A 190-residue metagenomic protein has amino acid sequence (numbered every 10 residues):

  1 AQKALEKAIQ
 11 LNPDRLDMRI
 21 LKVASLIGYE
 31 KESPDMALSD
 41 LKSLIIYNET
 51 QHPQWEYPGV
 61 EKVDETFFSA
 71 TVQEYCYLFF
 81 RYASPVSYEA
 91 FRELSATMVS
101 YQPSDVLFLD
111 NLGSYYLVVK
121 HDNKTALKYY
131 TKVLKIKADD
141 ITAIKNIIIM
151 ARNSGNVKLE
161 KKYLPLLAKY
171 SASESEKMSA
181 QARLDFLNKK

Functional and structural regions predicted by a protein language model:
A4, R19-L26, L109-Y116, Y129 (+2 more regions): TPR/Sel1-like alpha-solenoid repeat signature
D14-G28, Q54-A83, V106-S114: Amphipathic alpha-helical repeat scaffolds of TPR domains
G28-E30, R81, V118-V119, N153 (+1 more regions): Register position in tetratricopeptide repeats
E32-P34, Y88, D122-N123, V157: TPR-repeat structural position
P85-E89, N153-K190: Terminal, low-structured helical/coil segments at or just beyond the last alpha-helical repeat
